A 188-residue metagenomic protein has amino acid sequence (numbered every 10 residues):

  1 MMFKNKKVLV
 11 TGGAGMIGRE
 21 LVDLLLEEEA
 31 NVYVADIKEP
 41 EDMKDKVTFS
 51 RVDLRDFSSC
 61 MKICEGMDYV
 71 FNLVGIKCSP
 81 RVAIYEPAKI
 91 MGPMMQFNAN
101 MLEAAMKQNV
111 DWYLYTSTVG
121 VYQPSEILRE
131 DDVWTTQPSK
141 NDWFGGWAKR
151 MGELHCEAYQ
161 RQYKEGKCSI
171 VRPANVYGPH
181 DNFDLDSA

Functional and structural regions predicted by a protein language model:
V8-E27: N-terminal Rossmann NAD(P)H-binding glycine-rich loop of SDR-like oxidoreductase domains
K46-D56: Rossmann-fold cofactor-recognition segment
L54-P93: NAD(P)H-binding glycine-rich loop region in Rossmannoid oxidoreductase-like domains and their noncatalytic homologs
V70, I84-Y113: NAD(P)-cofactor binding segment of oxidoreductase domains
P80, Y115-R129, F144-R150, Q162 (+1 more regions): Conserved catalytic-site region of short-chain dehydrogenase/reductase
M91-M95, N141-E153, L185-A188: Short-chain dehydrogenase/reductase
A99-D142, S169: Conserved Rossmann-fold NAD(P)-dependent oxidoreductase catalytic core, especially the SDR/UDP-sugar
I127, L154-A188: NAD(P)-dependent short-chain dehydrogenase/reductase
